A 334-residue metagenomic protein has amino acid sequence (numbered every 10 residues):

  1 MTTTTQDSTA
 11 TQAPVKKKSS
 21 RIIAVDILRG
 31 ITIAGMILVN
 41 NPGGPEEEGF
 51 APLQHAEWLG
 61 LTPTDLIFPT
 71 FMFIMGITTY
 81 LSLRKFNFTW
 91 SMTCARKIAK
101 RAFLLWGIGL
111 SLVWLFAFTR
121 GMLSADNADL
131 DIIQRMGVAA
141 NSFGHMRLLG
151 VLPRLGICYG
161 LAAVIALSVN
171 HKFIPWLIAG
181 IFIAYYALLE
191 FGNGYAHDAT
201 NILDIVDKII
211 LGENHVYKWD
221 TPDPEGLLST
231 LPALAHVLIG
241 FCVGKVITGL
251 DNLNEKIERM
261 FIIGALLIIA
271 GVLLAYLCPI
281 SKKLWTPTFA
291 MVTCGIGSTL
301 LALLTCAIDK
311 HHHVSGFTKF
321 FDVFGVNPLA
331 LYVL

Functional and structural regions predicted by a protein language model:
T2-L334: Alpha-helical transmembrane segments and their immediate juxtamembrane cytosolic regions
